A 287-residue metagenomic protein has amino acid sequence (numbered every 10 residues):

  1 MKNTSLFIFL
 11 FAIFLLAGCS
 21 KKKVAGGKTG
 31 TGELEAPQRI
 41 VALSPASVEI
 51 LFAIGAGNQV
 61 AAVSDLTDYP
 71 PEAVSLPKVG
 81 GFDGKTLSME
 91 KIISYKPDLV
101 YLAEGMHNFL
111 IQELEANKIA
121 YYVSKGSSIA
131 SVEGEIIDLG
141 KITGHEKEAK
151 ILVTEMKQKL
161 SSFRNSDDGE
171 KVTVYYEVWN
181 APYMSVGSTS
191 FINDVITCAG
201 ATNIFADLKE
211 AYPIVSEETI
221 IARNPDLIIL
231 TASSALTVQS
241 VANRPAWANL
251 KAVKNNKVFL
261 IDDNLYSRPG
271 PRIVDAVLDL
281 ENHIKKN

Functional and structural regions predicted by a protein language model:
M1-L10: Positively charged n-region of N-terminal signal peptides that target proteins for export
L15-G18: C-terminal motif of bacterial Sec signal peptides marking the signal peptidase cleavage site
V24-A25, T31-R39, D98, F109-M184 (+3 more regions): Extracytoplasmic substrate-binding proteins
R39-E104, I204: A short, structured surface patch at a secondary-structure boundary
V48-A53, D68-A73, I111, P182-V186 (+2 more regions): Short, solvent-exposed loop/turn elements at domain surfaces
S64, T189-Y212, A232, L260: His/Asp/Glu-enriched short active-site or ligand-binding loop at hydrolase and phosphoryl-transfer sites
G84, S88-G105, I119, S216-S233: Proline-aspartate-enriched helix->loop->beta-strand connector
M106-A116, L227-R244: A ligand-binding cleft/hinge motif common to bilobed small-molecule-binding domains
